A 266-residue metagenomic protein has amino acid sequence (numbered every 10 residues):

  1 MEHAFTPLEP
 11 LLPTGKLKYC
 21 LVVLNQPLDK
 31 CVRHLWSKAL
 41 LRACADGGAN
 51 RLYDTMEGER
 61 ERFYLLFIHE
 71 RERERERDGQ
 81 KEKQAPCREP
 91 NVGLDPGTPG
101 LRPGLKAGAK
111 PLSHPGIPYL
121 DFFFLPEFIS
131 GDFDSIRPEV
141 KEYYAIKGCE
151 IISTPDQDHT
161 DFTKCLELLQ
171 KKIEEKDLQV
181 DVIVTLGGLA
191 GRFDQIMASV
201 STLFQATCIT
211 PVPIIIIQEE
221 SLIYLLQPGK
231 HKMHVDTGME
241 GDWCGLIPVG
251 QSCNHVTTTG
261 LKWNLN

Functional and structural regions predicted by a protein language model:
M1-C20, P27-K30, H34-A43, G47-E70 (+2 more regions): Acidic/Gly/His-enriched mid-domain segments of enzyme catalytic cores or analogous surface patches that mediate
V23-N25, G187-G188, Q218, P248: Short, structured patches in soluble enzyme cores that scaffold and shape functional sites
N91-T98, K110: Short glycine-rich, low-complexity segments
R102-G104: Short linear segments in intrinsically disordered or otherwise low-structure-confidence regions
K106-P115: Long, low-complexity, polyampholytic intrinsically disordered regions
D194-I196, Q205-M239: Class I SAM-dependent methyltransferase SAM-binding "motif I" and its flanking Rossmann-like core
L225-N266: Long, charged alpha-helical interface segments
